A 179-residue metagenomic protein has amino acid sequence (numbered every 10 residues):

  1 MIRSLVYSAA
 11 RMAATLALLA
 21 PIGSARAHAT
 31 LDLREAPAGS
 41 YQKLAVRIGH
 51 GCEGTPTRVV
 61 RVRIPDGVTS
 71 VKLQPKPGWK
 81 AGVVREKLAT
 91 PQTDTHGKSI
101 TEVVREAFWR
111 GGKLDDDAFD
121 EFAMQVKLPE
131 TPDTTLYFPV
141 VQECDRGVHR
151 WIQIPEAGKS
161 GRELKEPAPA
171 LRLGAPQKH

Functional and structural regions predicted by a protein language model:
A10-P21: Bacterial N-terminal signal peptides
I22-A27: Sec/Tat signal peptide C-region and signal peptidase I cleavage site
L31-P37, G49: Short beta-strand segments of immunoglobulin-like
A38, E143-H179: Extracytoplasmic/periplasmic copper-protein system
Y41-W79: Low-complexity, serine/threonine/proline/glycine-rich extracellular segments that form mucin-like
K87-D116: Extracellular adhesion/glycan-binding regions together with long Ser/Thr- and acidic-residue-rich low-complexity tracts
E106-T134: Low-complexity, intrinsically disordered segments enriched in Ser/Thr together with acidic residues
P132-Q142: Short, surface-exposed ligand- or partner-binding patches at beta-edge/loop junctions that are enriched in aromatics
